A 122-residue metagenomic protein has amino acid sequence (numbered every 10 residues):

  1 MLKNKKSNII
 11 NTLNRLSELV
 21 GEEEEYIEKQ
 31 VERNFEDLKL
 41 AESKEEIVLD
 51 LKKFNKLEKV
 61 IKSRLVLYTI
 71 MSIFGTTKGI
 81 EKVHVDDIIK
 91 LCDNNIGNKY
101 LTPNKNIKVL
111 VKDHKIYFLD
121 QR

Functional and structural regions predicted by a protein language model:
L2-R122: AMP-forming adenylation/ATP pyrophosphatase catalytic core
